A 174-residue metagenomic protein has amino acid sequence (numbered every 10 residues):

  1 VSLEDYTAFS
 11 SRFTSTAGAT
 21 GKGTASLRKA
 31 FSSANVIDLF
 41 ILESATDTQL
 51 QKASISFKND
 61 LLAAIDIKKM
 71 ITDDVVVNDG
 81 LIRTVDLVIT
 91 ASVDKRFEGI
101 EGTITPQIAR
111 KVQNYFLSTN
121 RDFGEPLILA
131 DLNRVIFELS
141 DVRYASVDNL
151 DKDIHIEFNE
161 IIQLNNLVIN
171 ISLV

Functional and structural regions predicted by a protein language model:
V1-E125, L132, L173-V174: Carbohydrate-recognition loop of C-type lectin domains
F31-A34, F137-S140, I162: A structural signal for short secondary-structure junctions
G80, D86, S92, S118 (+1 more regions): Immediate N-terminus of the mature polypeptide
K111-H155: C-terminal structured "cap/appendage" subdomains that terminate the fold
